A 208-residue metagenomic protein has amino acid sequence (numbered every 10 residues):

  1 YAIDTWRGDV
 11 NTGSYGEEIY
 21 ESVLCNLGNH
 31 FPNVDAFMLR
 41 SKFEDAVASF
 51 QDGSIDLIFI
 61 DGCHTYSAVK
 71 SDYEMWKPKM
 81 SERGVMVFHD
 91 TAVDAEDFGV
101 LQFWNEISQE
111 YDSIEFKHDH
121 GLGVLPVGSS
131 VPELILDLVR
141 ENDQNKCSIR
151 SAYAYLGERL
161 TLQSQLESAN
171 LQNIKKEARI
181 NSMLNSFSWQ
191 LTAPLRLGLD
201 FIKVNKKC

Functional and structural regions predicted by a protein language model:
Y1-L171: S-adenosylmethionine/decaboxylated-SAM
I149-A152, G157-C208: Membrane-proximal basic amphipathic "stem/tether" segments
